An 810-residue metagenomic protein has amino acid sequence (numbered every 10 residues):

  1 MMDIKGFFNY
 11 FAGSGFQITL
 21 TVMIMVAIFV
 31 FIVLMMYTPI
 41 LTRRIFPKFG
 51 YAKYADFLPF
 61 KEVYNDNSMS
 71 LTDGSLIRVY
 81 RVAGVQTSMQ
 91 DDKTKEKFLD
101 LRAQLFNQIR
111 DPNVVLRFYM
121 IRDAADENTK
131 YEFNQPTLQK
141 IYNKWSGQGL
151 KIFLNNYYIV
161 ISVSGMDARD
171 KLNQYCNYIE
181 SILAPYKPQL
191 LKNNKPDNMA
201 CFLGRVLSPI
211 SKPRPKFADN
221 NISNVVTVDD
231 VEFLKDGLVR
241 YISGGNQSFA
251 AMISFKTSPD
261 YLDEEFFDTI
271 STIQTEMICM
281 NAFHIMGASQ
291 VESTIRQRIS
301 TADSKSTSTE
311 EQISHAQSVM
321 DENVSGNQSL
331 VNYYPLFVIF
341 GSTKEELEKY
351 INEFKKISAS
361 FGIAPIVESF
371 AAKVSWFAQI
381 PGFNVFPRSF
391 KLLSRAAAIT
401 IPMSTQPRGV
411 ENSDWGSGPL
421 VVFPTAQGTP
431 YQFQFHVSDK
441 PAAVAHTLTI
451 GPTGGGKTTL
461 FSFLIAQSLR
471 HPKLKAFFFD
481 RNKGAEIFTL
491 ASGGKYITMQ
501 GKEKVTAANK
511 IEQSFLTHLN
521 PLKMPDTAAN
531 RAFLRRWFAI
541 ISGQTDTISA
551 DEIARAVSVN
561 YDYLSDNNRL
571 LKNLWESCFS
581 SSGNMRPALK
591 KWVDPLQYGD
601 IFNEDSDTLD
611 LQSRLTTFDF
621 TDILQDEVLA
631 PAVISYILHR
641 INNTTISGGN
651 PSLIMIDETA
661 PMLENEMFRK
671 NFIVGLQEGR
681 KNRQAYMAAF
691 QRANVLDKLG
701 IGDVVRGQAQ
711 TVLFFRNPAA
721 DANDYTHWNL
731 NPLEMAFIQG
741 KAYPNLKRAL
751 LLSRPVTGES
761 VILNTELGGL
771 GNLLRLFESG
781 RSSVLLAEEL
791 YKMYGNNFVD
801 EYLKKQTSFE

Functional and structural regions predicted by a protein language model:
D3-G409: Extended, folded cores of ATP/NTP-driven motor/assembly subunits in large transport and secretion machines
D92-R110, D268-S271, I363-A364, V374-Y431 (+5 more regions): P-loop NTPase motor domains
T449: Hydrophobic anchor at the beta1->P-loop junction of P-loop NTPases
G454: Walker A (P-loop) phosphate-binding loop of P-loop NTPases
K457: Conserved lysine of the Walker
L460: Hydrophobic positions on the alpha1 helix immediately C-terminal to the Walker A/P-loop
R481, Q684, A689-L696: Conserved H-loop
I701-F714: A short helix-turn-beta junction within AAA+ P-loop NTPase domains corresponding to the substrate/partner-engaging
